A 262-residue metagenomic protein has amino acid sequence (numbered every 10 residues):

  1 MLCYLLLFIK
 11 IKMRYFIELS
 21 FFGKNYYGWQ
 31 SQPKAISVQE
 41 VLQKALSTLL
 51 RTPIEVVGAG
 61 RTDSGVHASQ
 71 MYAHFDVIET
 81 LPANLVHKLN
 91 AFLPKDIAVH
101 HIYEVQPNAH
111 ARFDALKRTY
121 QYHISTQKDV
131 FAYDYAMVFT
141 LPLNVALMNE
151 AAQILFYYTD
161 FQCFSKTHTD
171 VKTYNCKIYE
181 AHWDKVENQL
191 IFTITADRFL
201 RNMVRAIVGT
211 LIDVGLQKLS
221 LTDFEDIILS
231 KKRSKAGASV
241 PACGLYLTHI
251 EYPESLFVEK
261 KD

Functional and structural regions predicted by a protein language model:
Y4-D262: Structured-RNA-binding interfaces characteristic of tRNA pseudouridine synthases
